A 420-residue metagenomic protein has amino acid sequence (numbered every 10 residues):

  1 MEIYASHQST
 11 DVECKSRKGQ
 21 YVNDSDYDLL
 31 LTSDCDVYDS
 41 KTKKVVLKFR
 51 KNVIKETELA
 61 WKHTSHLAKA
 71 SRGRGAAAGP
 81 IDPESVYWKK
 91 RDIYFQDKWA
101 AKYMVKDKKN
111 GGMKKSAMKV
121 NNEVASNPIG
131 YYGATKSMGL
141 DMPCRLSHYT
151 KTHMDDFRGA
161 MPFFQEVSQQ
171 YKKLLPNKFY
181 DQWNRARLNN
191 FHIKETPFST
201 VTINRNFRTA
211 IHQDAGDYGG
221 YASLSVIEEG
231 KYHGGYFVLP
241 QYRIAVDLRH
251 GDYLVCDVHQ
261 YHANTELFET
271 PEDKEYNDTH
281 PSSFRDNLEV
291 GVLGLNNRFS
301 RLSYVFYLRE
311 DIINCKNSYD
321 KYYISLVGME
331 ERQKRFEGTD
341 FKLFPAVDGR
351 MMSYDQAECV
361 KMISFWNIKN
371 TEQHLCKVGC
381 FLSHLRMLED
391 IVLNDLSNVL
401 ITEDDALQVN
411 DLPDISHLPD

Functional and structural regions predicted by a protein language model:
M1-G220, V246, F268-D273, R285-Y322 (+1 more regions): Fe(II)/2-oxoglutarate oxygenase catalytic core
I81, R249-L254, L343-D348: A generic structural motif
A215-Y232: Short, conserved beta-strand element in jelly-roll/cupin
S225, V246-Y261: Conserved metal-binding segment of the jelly-roll/cupin
E228-R249: A short beta-strand-loop-beta hairpin characteristic of the jelly-roll/cupin
G230, I244, Y261, D311 (+3 more regions): Short, solvent-exposed loop/turn segments at secondary-structure junctions
L254, H259-T270, Y276-P281, V290: Histidine-centered metal-chelating micro-motifs
K321-T402, A406-D420: An acidic/histidine-cluster motif and surrounding catalytic segment that typifies divalent-metal-assisted enzyme active
